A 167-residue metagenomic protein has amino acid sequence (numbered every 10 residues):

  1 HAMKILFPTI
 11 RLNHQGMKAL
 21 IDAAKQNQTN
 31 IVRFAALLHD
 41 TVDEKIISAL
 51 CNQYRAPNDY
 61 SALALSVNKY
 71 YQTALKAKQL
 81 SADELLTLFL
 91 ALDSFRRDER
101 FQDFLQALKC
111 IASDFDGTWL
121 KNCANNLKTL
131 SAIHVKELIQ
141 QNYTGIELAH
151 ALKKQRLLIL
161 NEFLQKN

Functional and structural regions predicted by a protein language model:
H1-F104, S113: Conserved, hydrophobic alpha-helical core segments of structured domains
F95-N167: Charged substrate- and nucleic-acid-binding regions of tRNA-handling and nucleotidyl-transfer enzymes, centered on
